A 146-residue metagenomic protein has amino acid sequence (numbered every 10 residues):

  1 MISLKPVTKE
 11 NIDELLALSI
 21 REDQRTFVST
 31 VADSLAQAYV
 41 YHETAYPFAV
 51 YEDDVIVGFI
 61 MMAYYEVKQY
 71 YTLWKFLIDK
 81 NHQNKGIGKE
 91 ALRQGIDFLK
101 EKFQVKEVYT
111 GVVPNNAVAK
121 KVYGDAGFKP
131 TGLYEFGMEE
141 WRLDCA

Functional and structural regions predicted by a protein language model:
I2-W74, D79-N81, F98, T131-F136: Acetyl-CoA-dependent GNAT
D79-N81, K85, P114-N115: Active-site acidic-Proline motif in GNAT/NAT acetyltransferases
H82, G86-Q94: Conserved acetyl-CoA pyrophosphate-binding loop and the N-cap/start of the following alpha-helix in GNAT-like
K89, P114-G132: Conserved active-site alpha-helix within GNAT-family acetyltransferase domains
A91-Q94, F98, V122: Structural preference for long, well-ordered alpha-helical segments within the folded cores of structured domains
K100-G111: Conserved GNAT acetyl-CoA-binding A-motif
Y109-K120, F136-E139, A146: Conserved beta-strand-loop-alpha-helix junction that forms the acyl-donor binding cleft
D125-A126, G137-W141: Short, Lys/Arg-rich amphipathic alpha-helical interaction segments that bind nucleic acids or acidic protein surfaces
